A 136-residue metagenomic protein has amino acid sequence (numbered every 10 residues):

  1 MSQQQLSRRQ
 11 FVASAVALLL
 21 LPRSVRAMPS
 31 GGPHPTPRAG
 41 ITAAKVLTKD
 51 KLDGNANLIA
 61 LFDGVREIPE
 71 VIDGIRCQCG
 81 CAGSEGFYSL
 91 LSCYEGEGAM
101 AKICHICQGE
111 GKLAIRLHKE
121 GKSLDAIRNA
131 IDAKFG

Functional and structural regions predicted by a protein language model:
M1-P22: N-terminal secretory signal peptides and thylakoid transit peptides that target proteins across membranes
P22-A60: C-terminal segment of N-terminal export signals and the immediately downstream linker at the start of the mature
D53, C93-G98: Long, contiguous secondary-structure blocks with strong helical propensity
F62-C77, Y88, E97-A99: Immediate flanking context of iron-sulfur cluster ligation sites
G74-E85, L90-L91, H105-I106: Local cysteine-cluster metal-coordination motifs and their immediate loop/turn environment, predominantly Fe-S cluster
G96-L117: Short microdomains enriched in Cys/His and/or Lys/Arg
E120-G121: Charged, alpha-helical scaffolding/interaction elements associated with membrane systems
L124-G136: Short flanking/linker segments adjacent to small metal-binding domains or redox-active Cys/His motifs
